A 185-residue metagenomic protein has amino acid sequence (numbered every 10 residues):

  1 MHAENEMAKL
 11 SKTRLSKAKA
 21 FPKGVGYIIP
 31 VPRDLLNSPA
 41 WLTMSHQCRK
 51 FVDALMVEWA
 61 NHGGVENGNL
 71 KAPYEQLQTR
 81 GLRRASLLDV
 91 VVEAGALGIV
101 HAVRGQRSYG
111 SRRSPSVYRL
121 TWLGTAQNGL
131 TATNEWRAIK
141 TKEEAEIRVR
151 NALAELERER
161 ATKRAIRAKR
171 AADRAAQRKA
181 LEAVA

Functional and structural regions predicted by a protein language model:
M1-H46, H62-N67, A132-E146, R150: Positively charged, structured surface patches that bind polyanionic biopolymers
H2-E4, A8-K9, W59-V117, L123-G124: Winged helix-turn-helix DNA-binding recognition segment
V25-I28, S114, L181: Low-complexity, intrinsically disordered short peptide segments enriched in small/polar/basic residues
L35-L36, L55, I99-A102: Short, well-ordered amphipathic alpha-helices
C48-L55: Short alpha-helical "packing" element that flanks the helix-turn-helix/winged-helix DNA-binding module
A102-P115, I147-L156, I166: A short, hydrophobic/aromatic-rich structural module that often spans a beta strand with its adjoining loop
S116-R158: Short, amphipathic alpha-helical interaction segments positioned at domain boundaries
N151-R160, R164-A185: Short hydrophobic short-linear motifs embedded in intrinsically disordered terminal tails or helical linkers
